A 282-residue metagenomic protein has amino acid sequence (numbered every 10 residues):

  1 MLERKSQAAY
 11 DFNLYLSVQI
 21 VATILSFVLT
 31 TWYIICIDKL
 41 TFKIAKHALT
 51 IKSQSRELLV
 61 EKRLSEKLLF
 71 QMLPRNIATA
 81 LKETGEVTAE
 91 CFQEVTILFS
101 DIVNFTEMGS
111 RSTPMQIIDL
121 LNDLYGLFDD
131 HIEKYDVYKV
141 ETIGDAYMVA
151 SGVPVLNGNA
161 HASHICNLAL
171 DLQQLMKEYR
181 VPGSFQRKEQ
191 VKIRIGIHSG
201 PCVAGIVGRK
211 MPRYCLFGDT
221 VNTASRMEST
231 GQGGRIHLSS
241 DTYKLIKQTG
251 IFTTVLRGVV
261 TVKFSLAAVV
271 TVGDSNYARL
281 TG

Functional and structural regions predicted by a protein language model:
M1-L16: Hydrophobic transmembrane alpha-helices
V21-F92, K177, I251, R279: Regulatory cytosolic signal-relay segments
L64-E66, T79-N167: Catalytic NTP-binding/metal-coordinating core of nucleotidyl cyclase/transferase enzymes
I97, Y138, K192-R194, G234-I236 (+1 more regions): Beta-sheet entry/capping signal
S100, H131-H164, E178-V221, L245-K247: Catalytic core of nucleotidyl cyclases, primarily class III adenylyl/guanylyl cyclases
R180, H198-S199, D219-S240: Catalytic/regulatory signature loops of cyclic-dinucleotide turnover enzymes and related class III nucleotidyl cyclases
C202-V203, T230-G282: Cytosolic regulatory/linker segments at or just downstream of nucleotide-handling modules in signal-transduction
